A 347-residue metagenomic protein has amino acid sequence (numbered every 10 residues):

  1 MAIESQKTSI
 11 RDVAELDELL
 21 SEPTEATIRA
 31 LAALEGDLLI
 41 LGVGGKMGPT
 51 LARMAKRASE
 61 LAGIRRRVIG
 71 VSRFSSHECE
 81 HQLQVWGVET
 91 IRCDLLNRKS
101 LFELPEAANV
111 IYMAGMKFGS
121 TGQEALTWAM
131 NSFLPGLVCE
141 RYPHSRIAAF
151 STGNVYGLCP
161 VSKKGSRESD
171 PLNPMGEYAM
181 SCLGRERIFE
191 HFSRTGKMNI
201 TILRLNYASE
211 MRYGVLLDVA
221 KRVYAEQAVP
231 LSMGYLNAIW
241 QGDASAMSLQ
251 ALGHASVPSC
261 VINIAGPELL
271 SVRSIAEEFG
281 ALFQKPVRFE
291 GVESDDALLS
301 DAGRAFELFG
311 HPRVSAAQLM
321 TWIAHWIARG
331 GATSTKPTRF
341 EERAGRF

Functional and structural regions predicted by a protein language model:
I3-I28, A316-F347: Amphipathic terminal alpha-helices
D37, N109-Y112, K117, F133-E177: Conserved Rossmann-fold NAD(P)-dependent oxidoreductase catalytic core, especially the SDR/UDP-sugar
D37-R57: N-terminal Rossmann NAD(P)H-binding glycine-rich loop of SDR-like oxidoreductase domains
P49, F74-E78, Q82-M130: NAD(P)H-binding glycine-rich loop region in Rossmannoid oxidoreductase-like domains and their noncatalytic homologs
L126-S132, K164-E186, S209, Y213 (+2 more regions): Short-chain dehydrogenase/reductase
M175, L183-L236, Q241-D243, F279: NAD(P)-dependent short-chain dehydrogenase/reductase
R204-A208, P230-L236, C260-L270, V292-E293 (+1 more regions): Glycine-rich Rossmann NAD(P)(H)-binding loop
M247-R304, A344-G345: Mid/C-terminal beta-alpha module of Rossmann-like enzyme folds, strongest in SDR-family dehydrogenases/epimerases
